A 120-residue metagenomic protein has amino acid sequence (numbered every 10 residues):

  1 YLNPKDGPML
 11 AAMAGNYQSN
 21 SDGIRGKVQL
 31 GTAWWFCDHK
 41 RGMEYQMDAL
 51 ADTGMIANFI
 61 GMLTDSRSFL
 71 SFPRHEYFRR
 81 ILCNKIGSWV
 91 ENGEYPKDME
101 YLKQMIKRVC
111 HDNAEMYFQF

Functional and structural regions predicted by a protein language model:
Y1-G7, A33-K40: Extended C-terminal subregions enriched in glycine
Y1-L2, G31-A33, I56-R74: Short acidic/histidine-rich active-site segments
D6-N16, K40-M47, F69-N84: Histidine/acidic-residue-rich catalytic or RNA/ligand-binding cores of hydrolases and nuclease-related proteins
P8, I56-A57, R74-F120: Mid-to-C-terminal alpha-helical segments outside catalytic/metal-binding sites
N16, I24-W35: A beta-strand-loop signature enriched in Asp, Gly, Thr, and Trp that corresponds to the sialidase/neuraminidase Asp-box
Y17-R25, A49-M55: Acidic (Asp/Glu)-rich catalytic clusters
D22-Q29, F59-T64, W89-N92: Short acidic (Asp/Glu) and glycine-rich catalytic loops that position anionic groups and cofactors
L30-W35, M43-L50, S66, P96 (+1 more regions): Glycine-rich flexible loops
